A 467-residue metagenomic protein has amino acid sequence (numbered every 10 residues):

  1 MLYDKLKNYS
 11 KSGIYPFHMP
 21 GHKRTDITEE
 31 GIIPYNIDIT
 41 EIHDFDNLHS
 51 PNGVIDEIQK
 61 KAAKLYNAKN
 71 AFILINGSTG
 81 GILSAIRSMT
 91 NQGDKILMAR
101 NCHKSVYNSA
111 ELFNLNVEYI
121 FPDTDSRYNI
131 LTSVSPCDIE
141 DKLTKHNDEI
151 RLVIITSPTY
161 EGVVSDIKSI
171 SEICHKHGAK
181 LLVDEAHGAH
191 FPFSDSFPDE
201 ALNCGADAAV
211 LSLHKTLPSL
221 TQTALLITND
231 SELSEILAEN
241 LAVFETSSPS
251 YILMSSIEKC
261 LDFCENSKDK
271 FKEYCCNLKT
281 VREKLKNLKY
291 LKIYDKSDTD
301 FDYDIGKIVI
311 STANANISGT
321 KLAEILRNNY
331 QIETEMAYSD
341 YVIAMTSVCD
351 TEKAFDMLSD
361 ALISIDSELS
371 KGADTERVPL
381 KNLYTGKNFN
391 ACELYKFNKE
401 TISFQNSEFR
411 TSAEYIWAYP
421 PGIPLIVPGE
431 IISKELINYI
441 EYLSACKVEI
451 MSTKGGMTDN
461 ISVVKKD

Functional and structural regions predicted by a protein language model:
M1-Y35, W417, P421, T453-K454 (+1 more regions): N-terminal glycine-rich, Lys/His-bearing helix-loop that initiates the first secondary-structure elements of many
L2-Y9, T28-G31, A68, S78-D295: Conserved PLP-enzyme active-site core in the AAT-like
R24, Y160, K215-T216, D230-L233 (+5 more regions): Short, glycine-/Ser/Thr-/acidic-enriched flexible segments
P34-G77: Conserved N-terminal alpha-helix of the aminotransferase class I/II PLP-enzyme fold
F72-L74, V153-T156, V309, I343-S347: Short glycine-rich or small-residue beta-strand-to-loop segments that form or flank ligand, phosphate, metal/Fe-S
K286-S452, G456: Conserved C-terminal alpha-helix-loop-beta "cap" of PLP-dependent enzymes that closes/shapes the active-site mouth
